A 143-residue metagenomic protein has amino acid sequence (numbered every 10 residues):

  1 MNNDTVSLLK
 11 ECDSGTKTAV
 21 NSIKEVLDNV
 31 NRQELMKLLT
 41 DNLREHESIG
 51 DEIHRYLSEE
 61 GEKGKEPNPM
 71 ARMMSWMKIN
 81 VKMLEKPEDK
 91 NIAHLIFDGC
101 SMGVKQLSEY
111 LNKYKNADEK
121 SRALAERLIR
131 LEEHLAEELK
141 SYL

Functional and structural regions predicted by a protein language model:
M1-V30, N91-K115: Alpha-helical bundle segments that constitute or directly flank the non-heme di-iron/ferroxidase center
D4-C12, Q33-D51, D89-L95, K120-L131: Alpha-helical scaffold segments that form or flank carboxylate-/histidine-based iron centers
S7, S14, T18-N21, E25 (+8 more regions): Acidic, glycine/polar-rich low-complexity segments that are predisposed to form short amphipathic helices
V20, G50, H54-L57, V81 (+4 more regions): A structural signal for well-ordered alpha-helices, especially hydrophobic packing surfaces of coiled-coils
M36-M70, L139-Y142: Conserved alpha-helical segments that form or flank metal/cofactor-binding pockets of metalloenzymes
R55-H94, D98-V104: Carboxylate-rich helix-loop segments that flank metal/cofactor sites and access channels in metalloenzymes
E62-P67, N116-A123: Short, highly charge-biased, low-complexity peptide segments
